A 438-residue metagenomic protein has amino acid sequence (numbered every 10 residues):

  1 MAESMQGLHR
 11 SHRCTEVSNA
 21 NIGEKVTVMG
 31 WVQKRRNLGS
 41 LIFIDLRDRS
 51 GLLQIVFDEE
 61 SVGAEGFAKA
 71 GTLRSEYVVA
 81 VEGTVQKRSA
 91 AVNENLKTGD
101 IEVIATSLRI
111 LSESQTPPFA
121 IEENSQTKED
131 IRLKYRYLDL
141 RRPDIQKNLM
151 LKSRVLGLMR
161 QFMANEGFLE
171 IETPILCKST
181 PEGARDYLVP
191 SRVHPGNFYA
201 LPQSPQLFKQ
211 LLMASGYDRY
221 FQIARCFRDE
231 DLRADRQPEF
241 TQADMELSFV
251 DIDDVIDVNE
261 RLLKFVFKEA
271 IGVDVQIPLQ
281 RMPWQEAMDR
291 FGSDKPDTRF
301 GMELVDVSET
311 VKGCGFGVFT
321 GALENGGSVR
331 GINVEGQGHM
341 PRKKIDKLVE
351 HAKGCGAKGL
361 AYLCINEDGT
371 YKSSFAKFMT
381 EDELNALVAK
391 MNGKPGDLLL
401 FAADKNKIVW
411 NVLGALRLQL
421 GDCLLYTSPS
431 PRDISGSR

Functional and structural regions predicted by a protein language model:
E3-S248, P283-R342, V349-K353, Y362: Class II aminoacyl-tRNA synthetase-like tRNA-binding/catalytic domains
L151-V155, D251-V258, M340-K344, I408 (+1 more regions): Short amphipathic alpha-helical segments
N165-E170, K268-P278: Surface-exposed helix-capping loop/turn segments at secondary-structure junctions
D253-K264, D397: A conserved active-site cap/scaffold subdomain adjacent to cofactor or substrate pockets
L263-F267, I271, A287: Short amphipathic alpha-helical signal-transduction/dimerization elements
G272-R281, G359-Y362, S428: Flexible, glycine/charged-enriched surface loops at secondary-structure junctions
D294, R299-S428: RNA-interacting cores
Y426-P429, D433-R438: Single conserved hydrophobic/aromatic residue that forms the stacking wall/gate of nucleotide- or nucleobase-binding
